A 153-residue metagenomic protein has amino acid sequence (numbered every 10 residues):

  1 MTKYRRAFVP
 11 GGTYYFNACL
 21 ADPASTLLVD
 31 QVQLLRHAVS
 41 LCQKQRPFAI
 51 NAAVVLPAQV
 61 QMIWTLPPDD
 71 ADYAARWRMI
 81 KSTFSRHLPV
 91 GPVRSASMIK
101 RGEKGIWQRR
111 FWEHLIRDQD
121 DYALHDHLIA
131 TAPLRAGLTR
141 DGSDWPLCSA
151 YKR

Functional and structural regions predicted by a protein language model:
M1-R153: Short catalytic/metal-binding and nucleic-acid-binding patches
